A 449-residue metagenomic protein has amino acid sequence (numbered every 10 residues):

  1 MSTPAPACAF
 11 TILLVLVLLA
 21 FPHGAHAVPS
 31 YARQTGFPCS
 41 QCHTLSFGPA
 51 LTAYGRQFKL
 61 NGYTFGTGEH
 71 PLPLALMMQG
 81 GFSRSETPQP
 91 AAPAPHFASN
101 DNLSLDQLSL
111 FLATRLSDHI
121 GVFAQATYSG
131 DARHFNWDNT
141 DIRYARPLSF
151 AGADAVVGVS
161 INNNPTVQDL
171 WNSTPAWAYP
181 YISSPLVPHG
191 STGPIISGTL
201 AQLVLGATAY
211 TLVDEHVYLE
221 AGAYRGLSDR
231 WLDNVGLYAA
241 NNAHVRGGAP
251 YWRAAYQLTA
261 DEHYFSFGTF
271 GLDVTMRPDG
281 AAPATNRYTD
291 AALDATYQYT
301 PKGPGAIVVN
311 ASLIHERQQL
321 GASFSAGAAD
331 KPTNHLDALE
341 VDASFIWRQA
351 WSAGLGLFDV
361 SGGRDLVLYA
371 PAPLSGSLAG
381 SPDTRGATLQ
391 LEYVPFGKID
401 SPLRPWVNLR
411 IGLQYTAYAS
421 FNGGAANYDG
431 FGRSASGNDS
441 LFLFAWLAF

Functional and structural regions predicted by a protein language model:
F37-S46: The canonical Cys-X-X-Cys-His
P38, L389-P395, A435-F449: Outer-membrane beta-barrel "beta-signal"
A50-T52, L74-R84, A98-D229, R246-E262 (+6 more regions): Outer membrane beta-barrel
G81-T87, T127-D131, S149, N164-Q168 (+6 more regions): Sequence/structural signature of outer-membrane beta-barrel proteins
A98-N102, G130-W137, S197-A201, A240-G247 (+4 more regions): Replace "Gram-negative outer membrane beta-barrel proteins" with "bacterial and organellar outer membrane beta-barrel
L108-L110, T140-I142, A207, W252-A254 (+6 more regions): Membrane-embedded beta-strands of outer-membrane beta-barrel proteins, especially the hydrophobic/small aromatic
Y264-G397, P402: Detector for outer-membrane/organellar transmembrane beta-barrel domains, recognizing the amphipathic beta-strand
